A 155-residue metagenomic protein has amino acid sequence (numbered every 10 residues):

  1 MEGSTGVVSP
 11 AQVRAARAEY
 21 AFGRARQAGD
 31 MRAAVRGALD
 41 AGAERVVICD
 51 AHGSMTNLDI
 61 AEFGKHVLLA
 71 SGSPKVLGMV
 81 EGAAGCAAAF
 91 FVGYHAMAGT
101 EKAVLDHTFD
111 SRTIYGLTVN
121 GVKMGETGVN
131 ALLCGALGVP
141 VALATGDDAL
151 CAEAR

Functional and structural regions predicted by a protein language model:
M1-E2, A51-H52, V92-A98, D148: Short glycine-enriched loops at secondary-structure junctions
T5-F22, H107-V119: A solvent-exposed, charged loop/short amphipathic helix patch at secondary-structure junctions
G6-P10, G29-A84: Glycine-rich nucleotide/cofactor/substrate-binding loop typically near the N-terminus or early in the first domain
A21-R32, G121-G128, D148: Electropositive phosphate-/nucleotide-binding environments in soluble metabolic enzymes
R24, G37-D40, C86-G93, L143-A144 (+2 more regions): Structured catalytic-domain cores with a bias toward divalent-metal coordination
V46-C49, A142-G146: Short, hydrophobic beta-strand segments that form beta-sheet elements in well-ordered domains
M55-L58, M97-K102, L143, L150-E153: Short, well-ordered, mixed-charge alpha-helical segments that flank or form enzyme active sites
G64-A144: Divalent-metal (Mg2+/Mn2+/Ca2+)-assisted nucleotide/phosphate chemistry catalytic cores
